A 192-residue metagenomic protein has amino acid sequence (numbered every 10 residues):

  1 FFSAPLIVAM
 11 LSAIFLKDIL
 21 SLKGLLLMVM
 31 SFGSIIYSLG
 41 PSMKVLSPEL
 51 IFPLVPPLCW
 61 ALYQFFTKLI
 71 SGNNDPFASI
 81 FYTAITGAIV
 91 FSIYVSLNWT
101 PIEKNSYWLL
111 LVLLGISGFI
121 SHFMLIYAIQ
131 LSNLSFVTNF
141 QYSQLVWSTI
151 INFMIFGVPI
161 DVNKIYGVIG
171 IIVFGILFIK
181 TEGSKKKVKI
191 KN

Functional and structural regions predicted by a protein language model:
F1-S3, I70-T86, H122-M154: Helix-helix packing/entry segments at the starts of transmembrane helices
A4-L26, V146-I165: C-terminal transmembrane-helix exit sites in multi-pass transporters
K23-G40, N163-E182: Hydrophobic transmembrane alpha-helices of multi-pass small-molecule transport proteins
F32, A88-I89, V146-W147, I172: Small-residue-rich packing faces within the transmembrane alpha-helices of Major Facilitator Superfamily
Y37, L54-F66, Y94-F136, V173 (+1 more regions): Hydrophobic alpha-helical transmembrane segments of multi-pass membrane transport proteins, especially secondary
S42-W99, I190-N192: Transmembrane alpha-helical segments that form core, pore/gating elements of small-molecule transporters/exporters
E49-L50, S106-Y107, P159-V168: Loop-to-transmembrane alpha-helix initiation sites
L131, I179-K191: Membrane-interface capping segments at transmembrane-helix boundaries
